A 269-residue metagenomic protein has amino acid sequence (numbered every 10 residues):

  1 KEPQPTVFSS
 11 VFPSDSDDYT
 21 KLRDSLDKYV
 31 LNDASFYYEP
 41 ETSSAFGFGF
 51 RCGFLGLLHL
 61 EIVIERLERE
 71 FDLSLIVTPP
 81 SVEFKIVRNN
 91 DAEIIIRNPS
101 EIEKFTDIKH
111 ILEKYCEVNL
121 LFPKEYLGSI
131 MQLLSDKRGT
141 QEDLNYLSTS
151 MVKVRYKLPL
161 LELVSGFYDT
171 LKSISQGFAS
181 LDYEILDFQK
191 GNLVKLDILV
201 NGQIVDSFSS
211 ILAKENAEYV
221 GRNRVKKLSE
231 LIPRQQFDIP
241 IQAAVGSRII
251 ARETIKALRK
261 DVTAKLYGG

Functional and structural regions predicted by a protein language model:
K1-G269: Structural and coupling elements of P-loop NTPases
